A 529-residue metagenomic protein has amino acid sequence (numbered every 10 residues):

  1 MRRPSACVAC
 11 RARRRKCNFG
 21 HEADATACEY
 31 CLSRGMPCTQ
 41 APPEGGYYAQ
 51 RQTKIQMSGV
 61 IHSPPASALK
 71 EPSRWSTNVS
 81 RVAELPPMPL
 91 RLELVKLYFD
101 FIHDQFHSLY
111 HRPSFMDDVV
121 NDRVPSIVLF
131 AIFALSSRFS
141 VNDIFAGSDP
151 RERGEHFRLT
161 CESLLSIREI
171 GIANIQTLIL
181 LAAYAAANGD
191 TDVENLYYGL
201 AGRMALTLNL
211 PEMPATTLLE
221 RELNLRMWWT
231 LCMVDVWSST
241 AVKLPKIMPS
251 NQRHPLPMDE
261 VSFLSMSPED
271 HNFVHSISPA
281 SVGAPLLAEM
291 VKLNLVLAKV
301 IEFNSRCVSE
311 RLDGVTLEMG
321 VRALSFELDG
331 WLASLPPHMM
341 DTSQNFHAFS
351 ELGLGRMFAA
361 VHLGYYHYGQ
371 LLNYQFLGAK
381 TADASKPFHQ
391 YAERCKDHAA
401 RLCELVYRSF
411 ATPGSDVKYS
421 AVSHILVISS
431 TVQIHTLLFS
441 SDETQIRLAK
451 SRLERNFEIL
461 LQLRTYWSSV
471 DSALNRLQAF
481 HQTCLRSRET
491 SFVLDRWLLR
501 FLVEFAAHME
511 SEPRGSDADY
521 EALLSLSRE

Functional and structural regions predicted by a protein language model:
M1-G45: N-terminal cysteine-rich, zinc-dependent DNA-binding domains of eukaryotic transcription factors
M1-S5, R11, H21-A23, S80-L92 (+9 more regions): Extended, leucine-rich alpha-helical cores of fungal transcription factors
G45-N78, N195: Intrinsically disordered, low-complexity regulatory regions of eukaryotic transcription factors
S63, Q390, R447-E529: C-terminal, low-complexity intrinsically disordered regions in eukaryotic proteins
D104-Y110, S265-E269, C403: Active-site-adjacent bridging/hinge elements
I132, S137-A146: Juxtamembrane transmembrane-helix boundary signature
I247-F273: Short, flexible helix-coil linker/hinge segments at the edges of structured domains or between repeats
